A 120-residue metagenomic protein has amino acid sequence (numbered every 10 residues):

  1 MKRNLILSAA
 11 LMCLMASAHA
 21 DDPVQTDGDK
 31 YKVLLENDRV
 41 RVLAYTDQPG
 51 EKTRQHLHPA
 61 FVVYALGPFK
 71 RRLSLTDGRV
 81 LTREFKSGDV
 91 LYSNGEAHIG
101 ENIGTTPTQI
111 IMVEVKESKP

Functional and structural regions predicted by a protein language model:
M1-I6: Bacterial N-terminal signal peptides that target proteins for export
L11-A18: Hydrophobic h-region of N-terminal signal peptides that target proteins for export in Gram-negative bacteria
H19-D27: Cleaved targeting-peptide boundary
D27-K52, P59-V63, V113: A short glycine-rich, His/Asp/Glu-containing loop-to-beta-strand
E36-R39, D77-G95: Short acidic-glycine-tyrosine-enriched beta hairpin
G50-T53, L91-E101: Histidine-centered metal-chelating micro-motifs
H58-D77: Glycine- and acidic-residue-biased ligand/ion/polar-headgroup-sensing regions
P68, G95-S118: Ligand-binding loop in jelly-roll beta-barrel domains
